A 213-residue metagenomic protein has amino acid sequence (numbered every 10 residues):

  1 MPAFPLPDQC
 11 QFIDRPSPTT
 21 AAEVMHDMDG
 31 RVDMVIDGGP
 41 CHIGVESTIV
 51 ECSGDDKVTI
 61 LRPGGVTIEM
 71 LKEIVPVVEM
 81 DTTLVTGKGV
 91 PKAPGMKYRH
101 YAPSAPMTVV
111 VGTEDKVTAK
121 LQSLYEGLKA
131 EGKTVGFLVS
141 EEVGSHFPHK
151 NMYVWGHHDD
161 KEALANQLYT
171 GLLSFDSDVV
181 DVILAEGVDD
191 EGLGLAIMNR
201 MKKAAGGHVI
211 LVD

Functional and structural regions predicted by a protein language model:
M1-D213: Active-site-adjacent structural elements in enzyme catalytic cores
